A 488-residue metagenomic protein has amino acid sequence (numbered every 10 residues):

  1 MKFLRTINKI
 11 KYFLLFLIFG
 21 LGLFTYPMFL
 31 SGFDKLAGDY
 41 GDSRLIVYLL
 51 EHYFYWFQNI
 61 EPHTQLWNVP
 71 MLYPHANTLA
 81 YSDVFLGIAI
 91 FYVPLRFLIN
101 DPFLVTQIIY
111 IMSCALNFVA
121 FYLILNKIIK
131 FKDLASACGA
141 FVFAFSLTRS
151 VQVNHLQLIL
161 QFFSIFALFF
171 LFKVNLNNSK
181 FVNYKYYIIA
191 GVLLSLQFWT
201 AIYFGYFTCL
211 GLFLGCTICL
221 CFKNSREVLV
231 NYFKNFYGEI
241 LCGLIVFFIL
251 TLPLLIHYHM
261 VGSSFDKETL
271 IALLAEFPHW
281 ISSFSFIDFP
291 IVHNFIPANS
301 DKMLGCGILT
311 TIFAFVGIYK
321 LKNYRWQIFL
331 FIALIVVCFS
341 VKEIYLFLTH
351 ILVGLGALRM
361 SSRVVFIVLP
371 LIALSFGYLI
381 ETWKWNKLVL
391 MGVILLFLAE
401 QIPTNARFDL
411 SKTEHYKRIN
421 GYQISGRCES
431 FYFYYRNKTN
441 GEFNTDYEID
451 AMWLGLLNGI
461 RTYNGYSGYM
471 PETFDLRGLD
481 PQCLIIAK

Functional and structural regions predicted by a protein language model:
L4-I7, N224-I240, A314-F347, K384-W385: Membrane-interface helix-loop-helix junctions at transmembrane boundaries of multi-pass membrane enzymes, predominantly
K9-F19, V192-L193, F213, L229-L255 (+2 more regions): Hydrophobic alpha-helical membrane-interfacial segments at the cytosolic entry of transmembrane helices
L17-F19, L23, I109-I128, D133-N178 (+4 more regions): Membrane-embedded helix bundles of polyisoprenyl
F19-N117, S146-Q161, L274-I291, Y345 (+1 more regions): Membrane-interface coil-to-helix junctions
L36, V151-I159, A272-E276, I291-K302 (+2 more regions): Membrane-helix boundary/interfacial segments in multi-pass membrane proteins
Y40-L45, H52-W56, F236-G317: Periplasmic/ER-lumenal interhelical loops and adjacent helix-loop junctions in multi-pass membrane proteins
I240-I245, L374, L379-P403: Signature aromatic-anchored transmembrane alpha helix within multi-pass, membrane-resident enzymes that catalyze glycan
F397-K488: Extracytoplasmic
